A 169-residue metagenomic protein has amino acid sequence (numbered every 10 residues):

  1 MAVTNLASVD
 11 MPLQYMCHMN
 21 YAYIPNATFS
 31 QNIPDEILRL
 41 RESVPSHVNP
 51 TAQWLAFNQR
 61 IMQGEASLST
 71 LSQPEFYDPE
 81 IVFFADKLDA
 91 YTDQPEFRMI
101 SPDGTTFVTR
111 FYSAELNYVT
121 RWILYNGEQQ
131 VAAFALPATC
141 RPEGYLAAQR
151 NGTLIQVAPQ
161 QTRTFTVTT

Functional and structural regions predicted by a protein language model:
M1, L13-M16, A133-A135, V167: Long, contiguous hydrophobic alpha-helical segments, chiefly transmembrane helices and signal peptides
M1-A7, S101, N126: Asparagine-centered strand-capping/turn motif at beta-strand->loop junctions
V3-N32: Acidic (Asp/Glu-rich), glycine- and aromatic
M11, D89-D93, P159-R163: Solvent-exposed loop and beta-edge segments used for protein-protein assembly and interaction
C17-N26, V44-S67, G144-T166: A broadly tuned preference for mixed-charge, low-complexity surface segments
A22-T28, R39-E42, L116-I123: Short, surface-exposed linear segments at secondary-structure transitions and domain or protein termini
N26-V108: Active-site/ligand-binding surface loops and adjacent short beta/alpha elements that line catalytic pockets across
F97-R98, P102-T169: Active-site pocket scaffolds in enzymes
